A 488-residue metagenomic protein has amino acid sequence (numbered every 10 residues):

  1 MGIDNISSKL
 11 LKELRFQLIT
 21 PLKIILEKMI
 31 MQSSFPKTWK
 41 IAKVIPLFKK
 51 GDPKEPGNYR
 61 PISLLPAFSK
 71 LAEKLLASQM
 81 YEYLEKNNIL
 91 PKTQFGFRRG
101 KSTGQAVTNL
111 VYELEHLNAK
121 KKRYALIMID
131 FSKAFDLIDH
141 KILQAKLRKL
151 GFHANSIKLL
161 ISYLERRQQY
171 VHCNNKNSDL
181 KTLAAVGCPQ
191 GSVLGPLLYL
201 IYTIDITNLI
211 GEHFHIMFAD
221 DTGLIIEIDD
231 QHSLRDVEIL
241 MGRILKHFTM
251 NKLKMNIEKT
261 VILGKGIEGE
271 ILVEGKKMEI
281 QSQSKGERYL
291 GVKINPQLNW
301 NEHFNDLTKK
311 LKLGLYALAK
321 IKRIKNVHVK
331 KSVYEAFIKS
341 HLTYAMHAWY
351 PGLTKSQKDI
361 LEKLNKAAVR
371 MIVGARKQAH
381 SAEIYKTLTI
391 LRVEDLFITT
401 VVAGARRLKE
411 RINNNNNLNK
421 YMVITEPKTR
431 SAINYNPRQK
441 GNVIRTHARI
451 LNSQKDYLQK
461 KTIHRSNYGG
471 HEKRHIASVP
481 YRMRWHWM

Functional and structural regions predicted by a protein language model:
M1-L26, S34, T38, V44 (+7 more regions): Short, charged alpha-helical motifs in flexible N/C-terminal segments and linkers
M1-N58, A67-L71, L90, N177 (+4 more regions): Surface-exposed loop/turn segments and immediately adjacent short secondary-structure elements within folded domains
M1-P189, E227: Conserved pre-catalytic core of RNA-dependent polymerases
I41-V44, R60, Q94, L126-A134 (+8 more regions): Catalytic palm active-site di-aspartate
L76-Q94, P196-I225: Active-site palm subdomain of RNA-directed nucleic acid polymerases
N174, L253-K285: Short, conserved micro-motifs composed of acidic
I280-A348: Basic, alpha-helical interaction scaffolds
